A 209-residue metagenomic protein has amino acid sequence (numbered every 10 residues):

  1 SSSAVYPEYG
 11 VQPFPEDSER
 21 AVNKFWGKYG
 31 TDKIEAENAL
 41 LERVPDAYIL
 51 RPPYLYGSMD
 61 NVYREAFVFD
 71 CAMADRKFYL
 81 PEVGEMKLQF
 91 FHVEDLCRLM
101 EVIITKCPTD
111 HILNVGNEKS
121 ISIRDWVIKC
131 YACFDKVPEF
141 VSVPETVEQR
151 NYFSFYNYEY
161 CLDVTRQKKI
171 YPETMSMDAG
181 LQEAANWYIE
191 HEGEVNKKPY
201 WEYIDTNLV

Functional and structural regions predicted by a protein language model:
S3-G27, E42: Active-site "gating" loop of Rossmann-like NAD(P)-dependent oxidoreductase/epimerase domains
N23-L50, R64: Active-site Tyr-X1-5-Lys
L50-F67: Flexible, glycine-rich beta-alpha linker
M59-D60, K87-E94, L113-C133, T174-S176 (+1 more regions): Substrate-binding strand-loop-helix patch in Rossmann-like NAD(P)-dependent oxidoreductase/epimerase domains
V62-V68, P81-I104, H111: Substrate-positioning beta->alpha
F69-P81, D135-V141, E145: A short C-terminal helix-loop "cap" of Rossmann-like NAD(P)-dependent dehydrogenase/epimerase domains
C97, V102-E159, E192, N196-W201 (+1 more regions): Mid/C-terminal beta-alpha module of Rossmann-like enzyme folds, strongest in SDR-family dehydrogenases/epimerases
N157-V209: C-terminal amphipathic/interface module of NAD(P)-dependent oxidoreductases and related NAD-binding regulators
